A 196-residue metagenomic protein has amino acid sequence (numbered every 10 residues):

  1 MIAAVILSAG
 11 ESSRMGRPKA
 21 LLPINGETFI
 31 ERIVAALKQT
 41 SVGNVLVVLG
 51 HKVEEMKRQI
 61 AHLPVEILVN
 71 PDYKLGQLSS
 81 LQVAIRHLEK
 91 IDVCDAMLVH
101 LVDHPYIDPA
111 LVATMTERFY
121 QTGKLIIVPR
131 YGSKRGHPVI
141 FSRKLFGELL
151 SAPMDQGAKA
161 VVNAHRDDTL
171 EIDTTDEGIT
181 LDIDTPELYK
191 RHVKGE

Functional and structural regions predicted by a protein language model:
M1-K57: N-terminal glycine-rich phosphate-binding loop and ensuing alpha1 helix
I2, V65-E66, T169: Short, conserved active-site loop motifs that form the nucleotide-linked donor/cofactor pocket
P23, Y106, V139-I140, E171 (+1 more regions): Short aromatic/basic micro-patch
I24, L68-N70, P129, I172 (+1 more regions): Hydrophobic residues at beta-strand termini and immediately following loops that shape nucleotide-binding pockets
R32-A96: Conserved N-terminal catalytic core of the sugar/cofactor nucleotidyltransferase
K74-G147: Conserved beta-loop-beta/alpha segment of the NTase-like Rossmann-fold superfamily that binds/positions NTPs
G147, P153-E196: Conserved alpha/beta core of the MobA/IspD/sugar-nucleotide pyrophosphorylase nucleotidyltransferase superfamily
